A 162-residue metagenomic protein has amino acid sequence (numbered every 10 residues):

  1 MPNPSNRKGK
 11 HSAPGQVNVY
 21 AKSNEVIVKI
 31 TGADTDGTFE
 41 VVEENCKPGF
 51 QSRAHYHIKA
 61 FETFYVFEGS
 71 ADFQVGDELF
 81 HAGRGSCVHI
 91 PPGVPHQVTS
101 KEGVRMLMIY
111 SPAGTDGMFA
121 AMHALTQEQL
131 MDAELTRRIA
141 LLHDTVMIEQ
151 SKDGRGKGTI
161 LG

Functional and structural regions predicted by a protein language model:
M1-F39, A124, Q129-G162: A short, N-terminal "cap"/entry segment at the start of jelly-roll beta-barrel domains of the cupin/DSBH fold
G9-A13, V17, D77-P95: Short acidic-glycine-tyrosine-enriched beta hairpin
I27-K29, V42-H57: Conserved short histidine dyad/triad with adjacent acidic residue
T35, D72, P92-G117: Ligand-binding loop in jelly-roll beta-barrel domains
K47-G49, K59, V66, P91 (+1 more regions): A short, compositionally biased micro-patch
K59-A71, G76: Glycine- and acidic-residue-biased ligand/ion/polar-headgroup-sensing regions
F67-E68, G83-R84, E102: A cytosolic small-molecule/anion-sensing beta-strand core signal
R105, F119-E128: A hydrophobic, small-residue-rich beta->alpha segment in the mid-to-C-terminal subdomain of diverse proteins
